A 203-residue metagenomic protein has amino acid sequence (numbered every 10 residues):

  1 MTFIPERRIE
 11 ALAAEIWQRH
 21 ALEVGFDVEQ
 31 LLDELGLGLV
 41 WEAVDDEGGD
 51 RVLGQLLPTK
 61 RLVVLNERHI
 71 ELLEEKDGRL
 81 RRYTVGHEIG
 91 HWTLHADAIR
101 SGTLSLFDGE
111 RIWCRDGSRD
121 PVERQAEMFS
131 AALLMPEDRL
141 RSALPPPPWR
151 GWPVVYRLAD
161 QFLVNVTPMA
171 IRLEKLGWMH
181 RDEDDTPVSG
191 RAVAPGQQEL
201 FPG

Functional and structural regions predicted by a protein language model:
M1-G203: Active-site hotspot residues in diverse enzymes, especially metal/ion-binding acidic/histidine motifs
